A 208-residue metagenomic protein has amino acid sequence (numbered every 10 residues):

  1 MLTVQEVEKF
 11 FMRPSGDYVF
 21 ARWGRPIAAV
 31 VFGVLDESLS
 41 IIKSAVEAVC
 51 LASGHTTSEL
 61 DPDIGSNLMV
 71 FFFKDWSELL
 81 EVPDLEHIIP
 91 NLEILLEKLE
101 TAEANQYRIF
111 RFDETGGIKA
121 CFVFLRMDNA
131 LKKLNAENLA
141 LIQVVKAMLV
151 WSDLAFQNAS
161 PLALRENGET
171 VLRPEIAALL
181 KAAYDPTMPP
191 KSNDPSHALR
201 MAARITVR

Functional and structural regions predicted by a protein language model:
M1-M69, K74-E78: Long alpha-helical, hydrophobic tracts
M1-Q5, P90, V207-R208: Short N-terminal segments
E37-I42, S58-I142: Long, folded non-catalytic interaction modules
I42-S53, E78-L92, A177-P189: Short, Lys/Arg-enriched charge-dense amphipathic segments
A52-T57, E93-E97, A147-W151: Glycine-rich loops and low-complexity Gly/Arg-rich segments that provide flexible linkers or classic glycine-based
G116, A120-R208: Glycine-rich, aromatic-bearing surface loops/beta-hairpins
